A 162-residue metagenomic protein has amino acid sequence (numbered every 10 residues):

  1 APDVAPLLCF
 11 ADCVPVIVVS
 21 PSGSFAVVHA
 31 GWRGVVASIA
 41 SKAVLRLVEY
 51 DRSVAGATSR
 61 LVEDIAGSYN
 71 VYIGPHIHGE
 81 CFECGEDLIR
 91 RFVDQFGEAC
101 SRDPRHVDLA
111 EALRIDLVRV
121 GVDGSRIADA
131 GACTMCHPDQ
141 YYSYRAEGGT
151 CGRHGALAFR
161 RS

Functional and structural regions predicted by a protein language model:
A1-S162: Active-site microenvironment for binding and transforming phosphate-containing groups
